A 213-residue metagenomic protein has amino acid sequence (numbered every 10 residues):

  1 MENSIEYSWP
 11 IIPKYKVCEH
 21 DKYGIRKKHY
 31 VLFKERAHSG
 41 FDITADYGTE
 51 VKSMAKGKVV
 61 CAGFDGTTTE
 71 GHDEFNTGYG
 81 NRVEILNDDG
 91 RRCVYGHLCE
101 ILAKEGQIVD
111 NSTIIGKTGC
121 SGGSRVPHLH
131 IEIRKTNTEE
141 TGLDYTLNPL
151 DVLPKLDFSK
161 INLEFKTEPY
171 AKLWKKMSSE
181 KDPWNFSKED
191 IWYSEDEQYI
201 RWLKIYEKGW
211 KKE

Functional and structural regions predicted by a protein language model:
M1-C18, K104-D110, E132-Y206: Acidic, glycine-rich catalytic/binding loops that coordinate metals and/or anionic ligands
M1-R82, N111, Y170-W174, S178-P183: Surface-exposed, glycine-biased beta-strand/turn segments
H38-D42, E74-E105, D144: Active-site region of chymotrypsin-like
F41, N81-V83, T113, P127-I131 (+1 more regions): Extracytoplasmic/periplasmic beta-strand context in beta-sandwich domains, especially the cupredoxin/COX2 CuA-binding
D46, K52-S53, A62, D88-S112 (+1 more regions): Short histidine-centered loop motifs in beta-beta connectors
K58-V60, C99, G119: Conserved positions in beta-strands of structured domains
G66-N76, T118-H130, T136: Active-site loop architecture of trypsin-fold serine endopeptidases
K211-K212: Boundary regions of SH3-family modules and the immediately adjacent low-complexity/disordered segments in eukaryotic
